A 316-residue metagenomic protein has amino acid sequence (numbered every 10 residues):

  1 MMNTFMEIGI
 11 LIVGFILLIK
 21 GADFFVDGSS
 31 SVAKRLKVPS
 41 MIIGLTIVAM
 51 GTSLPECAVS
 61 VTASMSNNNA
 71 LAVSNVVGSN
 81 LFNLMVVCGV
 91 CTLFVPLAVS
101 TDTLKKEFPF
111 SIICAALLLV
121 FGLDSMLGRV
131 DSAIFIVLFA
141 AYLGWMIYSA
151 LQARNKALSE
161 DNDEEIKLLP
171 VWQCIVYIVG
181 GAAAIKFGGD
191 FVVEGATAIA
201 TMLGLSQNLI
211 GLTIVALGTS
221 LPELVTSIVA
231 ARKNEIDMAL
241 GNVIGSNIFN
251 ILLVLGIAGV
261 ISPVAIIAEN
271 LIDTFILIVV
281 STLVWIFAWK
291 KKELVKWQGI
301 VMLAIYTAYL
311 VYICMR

Functional and structural regions predicted by a protein language model:
M1-R316: Hydrophobic alpha-helical segments, chiefly the membrane-spanning helices and signal/signal-anchor peptides
